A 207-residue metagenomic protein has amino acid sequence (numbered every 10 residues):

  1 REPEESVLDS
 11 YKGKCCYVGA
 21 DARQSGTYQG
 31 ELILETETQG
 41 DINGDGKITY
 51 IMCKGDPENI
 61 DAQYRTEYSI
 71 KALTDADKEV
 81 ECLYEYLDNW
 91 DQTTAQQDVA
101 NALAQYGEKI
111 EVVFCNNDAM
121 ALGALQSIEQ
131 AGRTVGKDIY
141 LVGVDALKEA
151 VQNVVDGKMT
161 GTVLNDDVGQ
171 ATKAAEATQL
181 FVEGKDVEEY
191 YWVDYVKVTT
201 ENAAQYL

Functional and structural regions predicted by a protein language model:
R1-L207: A residue-level marker of the well-folded mature domains of exported/periplasmic proteins
